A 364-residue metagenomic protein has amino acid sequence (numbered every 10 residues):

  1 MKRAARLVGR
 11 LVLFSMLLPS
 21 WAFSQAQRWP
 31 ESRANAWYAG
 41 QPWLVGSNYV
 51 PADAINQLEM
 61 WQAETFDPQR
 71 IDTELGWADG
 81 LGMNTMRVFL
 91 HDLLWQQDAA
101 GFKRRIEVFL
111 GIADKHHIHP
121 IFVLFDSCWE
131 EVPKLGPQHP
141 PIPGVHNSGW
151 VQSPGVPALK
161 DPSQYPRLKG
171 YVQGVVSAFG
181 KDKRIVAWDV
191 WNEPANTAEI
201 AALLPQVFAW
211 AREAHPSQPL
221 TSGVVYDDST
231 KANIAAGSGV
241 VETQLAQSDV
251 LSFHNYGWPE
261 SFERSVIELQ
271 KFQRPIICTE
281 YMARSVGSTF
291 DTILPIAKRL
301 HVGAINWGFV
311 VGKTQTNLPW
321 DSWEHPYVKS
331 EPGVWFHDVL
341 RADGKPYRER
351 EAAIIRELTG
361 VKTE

Functional and structural regions predicted by a protein language model:
M1-L7: N-terminal secretory signal peptides that target proteins for export/translocation
G9-S20: Bacterial N-terminal signal peptides
P19-Q27: Bacterial Sec-dependent signal peptides at the C-terminal "C-region" and cleavage site
A26-S248, H254, P259-E260, F272 (+7 more regions): Active-site mouth of glycoside hydrolases
F262-S265: Catalytic alpha/beta core domains of metabolic enzymes, predominantly
F290-L294: Catalytic cores of alpha/beta
N306-G308: Replace "adjacent to P-loop NTPase cores in ATP/GTP-dependent enzymes" with "adjacent to NTP-binding cores
A353-E364: Catalytic domains of carbohydrate-active enzymes that cleave complex glycans
